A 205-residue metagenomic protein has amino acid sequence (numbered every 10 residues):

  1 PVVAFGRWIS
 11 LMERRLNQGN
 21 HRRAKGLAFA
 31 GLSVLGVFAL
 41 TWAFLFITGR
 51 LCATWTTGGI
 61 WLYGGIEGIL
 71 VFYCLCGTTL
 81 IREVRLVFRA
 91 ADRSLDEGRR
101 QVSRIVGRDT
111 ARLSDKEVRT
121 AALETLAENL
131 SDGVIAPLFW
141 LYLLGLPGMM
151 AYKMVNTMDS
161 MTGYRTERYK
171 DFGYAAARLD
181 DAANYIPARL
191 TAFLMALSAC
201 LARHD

Functional and structural regions predicted by a protein language model:
P1-M150, G163-D205: Hydrophobic alpha-helical transmembrane segments
M154, M158, T162: Active-site His/Glu-centered metal-binding helix of metallohydrolases
